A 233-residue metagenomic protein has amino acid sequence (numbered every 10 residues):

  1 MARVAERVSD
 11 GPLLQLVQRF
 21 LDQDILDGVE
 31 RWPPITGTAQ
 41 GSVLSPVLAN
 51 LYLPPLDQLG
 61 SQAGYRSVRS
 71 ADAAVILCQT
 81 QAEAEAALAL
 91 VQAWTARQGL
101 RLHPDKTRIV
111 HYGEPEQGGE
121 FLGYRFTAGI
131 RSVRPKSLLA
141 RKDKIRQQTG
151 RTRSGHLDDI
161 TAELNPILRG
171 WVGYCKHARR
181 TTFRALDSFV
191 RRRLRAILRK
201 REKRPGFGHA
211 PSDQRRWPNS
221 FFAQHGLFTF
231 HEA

Functional and structural regions predicted by a protein language model:
M1-G118: Conserved polymerase palm-domain catalytic core
G11-Q18, P46, N50, G119 (+4 more regions): Non-catalytic, well-ordered alpha-helical scaffold segments
D22, Q98-E163, I167-G170: A conserved non-catalytic segment of reverse transcriptases and RNA-directed RNA polymerases corresponding to the late
Q40, L44, F126, G173: Short, flexible micro-motifs
V47, L51, A82, S132 (+6 more regions): A short glycine-/small-residue-rich loop at the edge of a beta-strand within enzyme catalytic domains
A73, R108, S132, K203 (+1 more regions): Residue-level "edge-of-site" marker
Q148-G208: Right-hand nucleic-acid polymerase module
R193, L198, E202-A233: Extended C-terminal regions of large enzymes
